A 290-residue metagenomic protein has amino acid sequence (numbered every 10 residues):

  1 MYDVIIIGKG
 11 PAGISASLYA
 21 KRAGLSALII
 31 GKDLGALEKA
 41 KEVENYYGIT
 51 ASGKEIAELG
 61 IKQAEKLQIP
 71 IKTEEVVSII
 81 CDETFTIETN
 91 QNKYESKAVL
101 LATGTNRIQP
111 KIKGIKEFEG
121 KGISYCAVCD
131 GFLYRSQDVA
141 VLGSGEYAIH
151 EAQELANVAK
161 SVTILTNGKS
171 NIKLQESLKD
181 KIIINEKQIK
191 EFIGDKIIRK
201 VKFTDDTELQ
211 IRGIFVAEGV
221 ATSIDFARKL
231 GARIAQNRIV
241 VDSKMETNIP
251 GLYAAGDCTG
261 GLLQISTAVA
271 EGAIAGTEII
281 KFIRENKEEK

Functional and structural regions predicted by a protein language model:
M1-I5, I71-Q137, G213-F215, I239-T247: FAD-binding core/adjacent interface of flavoenzyme oxidoreductases
Y2-E55, Q63, Q137-N171: Beta1-alpha1 glycine-rich phosphate/pyrophosphate-binding loop at the start of Rossmann-like nucleotide-binding domains
S15, Y19-A20, V99, E154-L155 (+3 more regions): Hydrophobic/aromatic ligand-binding patch that stacks against planar heteroaromatic rings of cofactors or nucleotides
A16, K39, P110-I112, R135 (+4 more regions): Short glycine-/acidic-enriched loop or helix-start segments at secondary-structure transitions that form or flank
A23, I30, Y46-I49, Q63 (+8 more regions): Change "in soluble alpha/beta enzymes" to "in soluble alpha/beta proteins
E58-L59, A64-E88, Y94-S96, N157-I239 (+1 more regions): A Rossmann-like FAD-binding core segment of flavoenzymes
N106, K111, E117-L133, E218-L262 (+3 more regions): FAD-site-proximal beta/loop scaffold in flavoenzymes
